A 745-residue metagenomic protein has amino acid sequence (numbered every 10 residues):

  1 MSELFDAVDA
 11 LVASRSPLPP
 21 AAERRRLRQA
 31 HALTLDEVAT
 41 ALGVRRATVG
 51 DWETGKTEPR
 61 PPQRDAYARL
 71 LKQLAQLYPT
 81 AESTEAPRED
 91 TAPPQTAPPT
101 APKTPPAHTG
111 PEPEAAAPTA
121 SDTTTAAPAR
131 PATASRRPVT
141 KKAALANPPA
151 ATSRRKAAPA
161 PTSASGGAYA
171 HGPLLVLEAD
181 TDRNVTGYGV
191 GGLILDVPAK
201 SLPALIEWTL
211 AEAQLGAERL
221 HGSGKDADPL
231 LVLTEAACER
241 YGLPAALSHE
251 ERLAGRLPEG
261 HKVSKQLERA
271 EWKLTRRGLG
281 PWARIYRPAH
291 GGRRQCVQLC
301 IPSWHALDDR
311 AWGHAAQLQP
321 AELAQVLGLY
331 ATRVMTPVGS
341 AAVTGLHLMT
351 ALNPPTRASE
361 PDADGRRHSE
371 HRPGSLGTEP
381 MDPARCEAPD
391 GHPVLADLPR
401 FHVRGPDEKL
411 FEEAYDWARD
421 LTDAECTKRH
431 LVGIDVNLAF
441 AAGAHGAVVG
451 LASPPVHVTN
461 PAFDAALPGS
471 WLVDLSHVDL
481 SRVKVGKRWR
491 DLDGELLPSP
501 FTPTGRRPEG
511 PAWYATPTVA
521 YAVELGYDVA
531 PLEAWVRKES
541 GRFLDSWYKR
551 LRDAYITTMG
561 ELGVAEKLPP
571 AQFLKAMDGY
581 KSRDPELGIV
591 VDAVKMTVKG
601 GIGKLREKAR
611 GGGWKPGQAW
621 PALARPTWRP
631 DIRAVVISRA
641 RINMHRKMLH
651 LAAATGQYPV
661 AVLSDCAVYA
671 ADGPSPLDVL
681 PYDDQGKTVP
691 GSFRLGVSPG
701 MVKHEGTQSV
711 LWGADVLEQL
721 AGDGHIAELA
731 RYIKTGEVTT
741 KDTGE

Functional and structural regions predicted by a protein language model:
M1-S2, P61-T80: DNA major-groove recognition helix of helix-turn-helix/homeodomain DNA-binding modules
S2-P19: A detector for short, charged/polar N-terminal pre-domain segments
R15, Y78-E85, Y330, T558: Short, flexible helical or helix-coil boundary motifs
A21-E37: Short basic helix-loop element that most often maps to the first helix and adjoining turn of HTH DNA-binding modules
Q29, G43, T54-K56, K72: Residue-level detection of the helix-turn-helix DNA-binding "recognition helix"
A32-D51: Short alpha-helical DNA-recognition segment
S83-A158: Long, low-complexity intrinsically disordered regions
A146-E745: Conserved acidic
